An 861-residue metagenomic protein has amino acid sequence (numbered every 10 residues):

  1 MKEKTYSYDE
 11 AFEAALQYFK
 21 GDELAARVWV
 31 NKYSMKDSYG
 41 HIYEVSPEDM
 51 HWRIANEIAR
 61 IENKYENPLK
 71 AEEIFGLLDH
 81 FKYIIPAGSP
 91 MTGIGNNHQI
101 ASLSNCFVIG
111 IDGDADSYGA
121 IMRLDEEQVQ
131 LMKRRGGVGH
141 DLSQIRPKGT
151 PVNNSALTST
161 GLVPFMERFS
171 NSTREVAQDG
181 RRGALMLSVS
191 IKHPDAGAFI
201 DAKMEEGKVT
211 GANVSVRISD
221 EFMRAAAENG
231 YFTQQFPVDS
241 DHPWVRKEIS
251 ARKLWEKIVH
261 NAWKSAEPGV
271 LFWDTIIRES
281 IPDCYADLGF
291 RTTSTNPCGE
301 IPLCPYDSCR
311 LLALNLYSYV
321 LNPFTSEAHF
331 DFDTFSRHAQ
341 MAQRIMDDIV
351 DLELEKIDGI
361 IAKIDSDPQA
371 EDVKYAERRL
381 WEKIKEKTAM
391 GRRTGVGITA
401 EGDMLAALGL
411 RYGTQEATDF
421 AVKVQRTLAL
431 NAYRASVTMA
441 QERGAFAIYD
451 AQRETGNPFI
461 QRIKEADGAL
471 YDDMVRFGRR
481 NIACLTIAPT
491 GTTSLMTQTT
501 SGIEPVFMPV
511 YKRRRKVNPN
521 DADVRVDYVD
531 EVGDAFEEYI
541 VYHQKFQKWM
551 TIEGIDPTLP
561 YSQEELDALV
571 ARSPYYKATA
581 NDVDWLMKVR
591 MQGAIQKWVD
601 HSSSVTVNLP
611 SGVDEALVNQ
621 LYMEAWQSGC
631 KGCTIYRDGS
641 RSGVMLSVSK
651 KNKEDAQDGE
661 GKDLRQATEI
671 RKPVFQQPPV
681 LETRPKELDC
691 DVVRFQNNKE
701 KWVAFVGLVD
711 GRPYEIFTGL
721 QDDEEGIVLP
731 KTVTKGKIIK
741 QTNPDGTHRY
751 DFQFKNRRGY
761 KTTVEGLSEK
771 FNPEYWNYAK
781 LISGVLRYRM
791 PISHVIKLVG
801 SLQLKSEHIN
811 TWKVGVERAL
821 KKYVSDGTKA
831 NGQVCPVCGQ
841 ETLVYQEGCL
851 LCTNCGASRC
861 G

Functional and structural regions predicted by a protein language model:
K2-P68, N154-R168, Q178-F290, L321-T325 (+4 more regions): Conserved, charged catalytic cores of large soluble enzymes
E23, G299-I301, E353-L354, I460 (+5 more regions): Catalytic alpha/beta core of large soluble enzyme barrels
M35, E57-N63, L77-N154, L162-F165 (+10 more regions): Function-dense linear segments that define catalytic or interfacial modules in macromolecule-processing proteins
F75, F236-P237, H338-K385, A389 (+5 more regions): Internal maturation/activation junctions in enzymes
Y471-D473, S649-L708: Short, Gly/Pro- and small/polar-rich lid/capping loops
W626-N652, I796-S801, S806-V834: Long, highly charged low-complexity segments enriched in Glu/Asp and Lys/Arg with interspersed Ser/Thr
C835-C838, C852-C855: Short cysteine-rich clusters marking metal-coordination/redox-active sites
E841-L843, S858-R859: Cys/His-rich microdomains that often coordinate metals
